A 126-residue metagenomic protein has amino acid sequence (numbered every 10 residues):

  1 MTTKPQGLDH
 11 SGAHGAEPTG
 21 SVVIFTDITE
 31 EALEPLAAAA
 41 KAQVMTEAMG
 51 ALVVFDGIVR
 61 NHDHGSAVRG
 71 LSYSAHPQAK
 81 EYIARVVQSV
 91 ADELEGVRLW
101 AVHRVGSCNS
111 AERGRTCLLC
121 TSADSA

Functional and structural regions predicted by a protein language model:
T2-T116, T121-S125: N-terminal, polar/charged subdomain of small-to-medium soluble alpha/beta proteins
